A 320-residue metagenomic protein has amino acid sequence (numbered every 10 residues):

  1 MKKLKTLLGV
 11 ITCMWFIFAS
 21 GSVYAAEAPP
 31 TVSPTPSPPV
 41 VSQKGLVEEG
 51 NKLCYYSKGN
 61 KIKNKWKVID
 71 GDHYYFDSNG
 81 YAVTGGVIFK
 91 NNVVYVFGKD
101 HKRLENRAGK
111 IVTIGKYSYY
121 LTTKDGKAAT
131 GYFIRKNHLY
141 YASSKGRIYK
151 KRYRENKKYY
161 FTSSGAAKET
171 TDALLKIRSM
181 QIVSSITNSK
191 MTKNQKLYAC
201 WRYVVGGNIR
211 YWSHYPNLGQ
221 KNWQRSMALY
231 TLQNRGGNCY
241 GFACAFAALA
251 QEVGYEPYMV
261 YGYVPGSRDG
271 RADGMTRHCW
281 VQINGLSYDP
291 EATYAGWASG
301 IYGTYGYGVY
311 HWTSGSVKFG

Functional and structural regions predicted by a protein language model:
K2-I177, N217, R271-N284, Y294 (+1 more regions): Extracellular adhesion/carbohydrate-binding repeat motifs centered on closely spaced tryptophans
L46, G206-I209, I301-S316: Short glycine-aromatic motifs
L174-T231: Secondary-structure boundary elements
K196-C200, V204, R235-A250: Active-site nucleophilic cysteine motif
L218-Q220, L232, G236, G270-A272: A glycine-rich, coil/turn loop motif that links secondary-structure elements
C244-H311: Hydrophobic/aromatic-rich core segments of domains that either
K318-G320: Short, solvent-exposed mixed-charge patches
